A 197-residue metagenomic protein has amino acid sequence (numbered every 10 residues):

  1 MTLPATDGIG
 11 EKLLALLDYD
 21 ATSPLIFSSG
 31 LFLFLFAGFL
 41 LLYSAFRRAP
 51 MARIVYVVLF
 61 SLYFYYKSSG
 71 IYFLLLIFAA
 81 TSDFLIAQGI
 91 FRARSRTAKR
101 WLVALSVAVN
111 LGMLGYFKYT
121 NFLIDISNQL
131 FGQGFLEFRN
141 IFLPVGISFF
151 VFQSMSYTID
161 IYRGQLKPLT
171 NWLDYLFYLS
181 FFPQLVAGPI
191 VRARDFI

Functional and structural regions predicted by a protein language model:
T2-I197: Membrane-embedded transmembrane alpha-helical bundles that form the catalytic cores of multi-pass lipid-modifying
